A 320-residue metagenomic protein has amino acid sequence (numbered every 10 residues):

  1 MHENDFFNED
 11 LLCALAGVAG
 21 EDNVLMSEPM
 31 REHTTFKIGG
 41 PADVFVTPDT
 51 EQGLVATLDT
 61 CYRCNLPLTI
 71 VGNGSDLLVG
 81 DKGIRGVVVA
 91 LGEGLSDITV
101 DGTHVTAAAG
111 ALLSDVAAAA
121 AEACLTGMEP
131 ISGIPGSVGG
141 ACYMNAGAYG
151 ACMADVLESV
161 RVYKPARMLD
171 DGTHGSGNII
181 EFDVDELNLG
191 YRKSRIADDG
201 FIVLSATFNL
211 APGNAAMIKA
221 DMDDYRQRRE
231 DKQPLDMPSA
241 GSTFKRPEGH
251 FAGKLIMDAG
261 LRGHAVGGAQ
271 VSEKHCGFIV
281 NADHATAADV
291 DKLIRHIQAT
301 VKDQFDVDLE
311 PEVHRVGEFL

Functional and structural regions predicted by a protein language model:
M1-Q52, R85, A259-V280: N-terminal flexible segment immediately upstream of the FAD-binding catalytic core in FAD-dependent oxidoreductases
L11-L15, T57-C61, D221-M222, L293-I297: Short amphipathic alpha-helices in soluble, non-transmembrane regions that often serve as interface/regulatory elements
V18-S27, L68, S96-I98, I179-I180: Short secondary-structure junctions
L25-M26, T34-T35, L77, Y163-R295 (+1 more regions): Phosphate/pyrophosphate- and phosphate-bearing ligand-binding catalytic cores of soluble enzymes
M30-L68, G80-L125, C152-A166, D171-H174: N-terminal glycine-rich flavin-associated loop
S132, A141-Y143, Y149-G150, E186 (+1 more regions): Core subunits and conserved enzymes of cellular information-processing and envelope-translocation systems across
G136: An amphipathic, basic-hydrophobic helix/alpha-beta surface used to engage anionic, phosphate-rich ligands or surfaces
